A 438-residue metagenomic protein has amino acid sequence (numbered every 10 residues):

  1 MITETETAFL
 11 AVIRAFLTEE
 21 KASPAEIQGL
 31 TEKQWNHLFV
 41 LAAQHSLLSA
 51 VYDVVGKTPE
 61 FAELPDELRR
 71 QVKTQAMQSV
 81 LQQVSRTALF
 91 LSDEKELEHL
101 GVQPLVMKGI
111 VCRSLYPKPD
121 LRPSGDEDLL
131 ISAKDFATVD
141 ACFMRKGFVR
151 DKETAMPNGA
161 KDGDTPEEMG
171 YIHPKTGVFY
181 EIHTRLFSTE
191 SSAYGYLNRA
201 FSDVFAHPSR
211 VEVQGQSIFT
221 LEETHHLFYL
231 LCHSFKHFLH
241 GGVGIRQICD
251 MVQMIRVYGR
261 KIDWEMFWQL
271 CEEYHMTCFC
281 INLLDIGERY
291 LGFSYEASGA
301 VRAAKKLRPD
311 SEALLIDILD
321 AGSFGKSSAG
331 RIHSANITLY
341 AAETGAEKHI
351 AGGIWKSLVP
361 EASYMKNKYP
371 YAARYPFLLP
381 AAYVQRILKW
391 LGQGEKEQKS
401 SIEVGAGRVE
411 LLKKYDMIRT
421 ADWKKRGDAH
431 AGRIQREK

Functional and structural regions predicted by a protein language model:
M1-G125, I131-K438: Conserved NTP-donor binding/palm subdomain of two-metal-ion nucleotidyltransferases/polymerases, i.e., the charged
